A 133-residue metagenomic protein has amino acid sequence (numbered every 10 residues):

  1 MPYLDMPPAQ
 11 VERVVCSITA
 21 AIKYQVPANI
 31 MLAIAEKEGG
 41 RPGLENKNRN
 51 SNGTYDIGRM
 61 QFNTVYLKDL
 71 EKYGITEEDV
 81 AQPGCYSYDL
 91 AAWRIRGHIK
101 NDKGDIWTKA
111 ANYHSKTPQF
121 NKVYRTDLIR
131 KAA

Functional and structural regions predicted by a protein language model:
P2-A133: Catalytic glycan-binding domains that act on GlcNAc-containing polysaccharides
